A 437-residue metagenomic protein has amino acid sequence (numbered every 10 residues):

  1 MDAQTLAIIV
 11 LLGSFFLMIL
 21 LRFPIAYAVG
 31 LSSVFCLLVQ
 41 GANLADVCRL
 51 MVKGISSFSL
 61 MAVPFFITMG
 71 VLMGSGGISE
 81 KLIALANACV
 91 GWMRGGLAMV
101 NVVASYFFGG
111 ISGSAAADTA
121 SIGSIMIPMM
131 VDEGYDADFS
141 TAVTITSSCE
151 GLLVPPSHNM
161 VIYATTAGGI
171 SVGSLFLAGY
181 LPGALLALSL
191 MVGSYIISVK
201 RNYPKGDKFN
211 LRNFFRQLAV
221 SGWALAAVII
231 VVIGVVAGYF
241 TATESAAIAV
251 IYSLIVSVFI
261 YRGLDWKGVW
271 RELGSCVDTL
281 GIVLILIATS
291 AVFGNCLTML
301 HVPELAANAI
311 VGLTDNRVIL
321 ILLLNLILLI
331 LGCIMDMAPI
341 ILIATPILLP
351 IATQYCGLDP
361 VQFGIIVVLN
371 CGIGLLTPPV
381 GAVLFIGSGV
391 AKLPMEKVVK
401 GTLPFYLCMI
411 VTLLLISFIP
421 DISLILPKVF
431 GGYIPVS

Functional and structural regions predicted by a protein language model:
M1-S437: Alpha-helical transmembrane segments of multi-pass membrane transport proteins
